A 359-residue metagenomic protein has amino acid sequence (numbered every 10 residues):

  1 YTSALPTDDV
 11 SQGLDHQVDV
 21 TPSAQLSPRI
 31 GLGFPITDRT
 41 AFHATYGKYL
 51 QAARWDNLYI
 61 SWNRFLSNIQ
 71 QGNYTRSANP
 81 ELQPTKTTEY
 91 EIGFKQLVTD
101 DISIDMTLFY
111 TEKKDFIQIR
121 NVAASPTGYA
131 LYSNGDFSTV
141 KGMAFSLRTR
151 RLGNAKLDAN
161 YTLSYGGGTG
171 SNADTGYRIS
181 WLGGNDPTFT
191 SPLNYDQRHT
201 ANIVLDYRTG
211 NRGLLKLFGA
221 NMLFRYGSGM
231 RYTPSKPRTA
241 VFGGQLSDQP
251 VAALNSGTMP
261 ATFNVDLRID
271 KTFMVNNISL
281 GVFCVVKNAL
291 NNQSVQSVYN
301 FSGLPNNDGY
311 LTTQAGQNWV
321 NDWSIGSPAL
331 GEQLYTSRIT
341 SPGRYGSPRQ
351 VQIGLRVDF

Functional and structural regions predicted by a protein language model:
Y1, A44-K48, N57, M106-Y110 (+4 more regions): Transmembrane beta-barrel strands of outer-membrane/channel proteins
Y1-T37, A53: Signature of Gram-negative outer-membrane beta-barrel scaffolds
P22-L26, K86-T88, T139-K141, Q197-A201 (+3 more regions): Residues that define the transmembrane beta-barrel architecture of outer-membrane proteins
I30-F34, I92-Q96, F145-T149, A159 (+5 more regions): Residues on the lipid-exposed face of transmembrane beta-strands in outer-membrane beta-barrel proteins
P35, H43, G47, A53 (+4 more regions): Membrane-embedded beta-barrel scaffold of Gram-negative outer-membrane proteins
R39-F42, D100-I104, G153-L157, R212-F218 (+1 more regions): Repeated loop/turn-to-beta-strand initiation elements of outer-membrane beta-barrel proteins
L108-K113, Y129-Y232: Gram-negative outer-membrane beta-barrel transporters
R212-L246, P260-N264, K271-F359: C-terminal beta-signal and adjacent terminal beta-strands/loops of Gram-negative outer-membrane beta-barrel proteins
